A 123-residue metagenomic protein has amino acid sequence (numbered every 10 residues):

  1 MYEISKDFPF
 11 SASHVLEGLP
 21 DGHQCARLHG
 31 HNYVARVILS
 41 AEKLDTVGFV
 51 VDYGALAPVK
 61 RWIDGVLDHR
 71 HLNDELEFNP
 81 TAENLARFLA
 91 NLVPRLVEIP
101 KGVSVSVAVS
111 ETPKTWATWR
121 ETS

Functional and structural regions predicted by a protein language model:
M1-S123: Charge-rich, low-complexity N-terminal segments
